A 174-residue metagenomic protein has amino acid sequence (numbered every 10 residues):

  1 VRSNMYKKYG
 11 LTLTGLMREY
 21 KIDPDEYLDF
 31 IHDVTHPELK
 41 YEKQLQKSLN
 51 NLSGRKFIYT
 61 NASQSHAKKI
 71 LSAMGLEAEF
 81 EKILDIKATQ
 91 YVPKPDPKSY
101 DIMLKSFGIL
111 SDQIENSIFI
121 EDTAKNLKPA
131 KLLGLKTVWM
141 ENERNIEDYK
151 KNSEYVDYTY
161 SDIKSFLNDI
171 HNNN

Functional and structural regions predicted by a protein language model:
V1-Q44, S65-K68: N-terminal helical cap/lid subdomain that shapes the substrate entry/recognition surface in HAD-like hydrolases
R2, L13, V34-T35, S53 (+2 more regions): Residues at structural and domain junctions
S3, K21-E26, L49-N50, T123-K128: Generic detector of short, locally flexible boundary/turn motifs and exposed helical patches
N4-M5, P37-K40, Y59, Y91-V92 (+1 more regions): Residues that cap or flank secondary-structure elements
E19-D23, G54, M74: Membrane-targeting and insertion segments and their boundary/processing signals
Q44-S53: Catalytic-core regions built around general acid/base machinery
N50, F57, Q64, K68-N174: Asp-based, Mg2+/Mn2+-dependent phosphohydrolase catalytic module
